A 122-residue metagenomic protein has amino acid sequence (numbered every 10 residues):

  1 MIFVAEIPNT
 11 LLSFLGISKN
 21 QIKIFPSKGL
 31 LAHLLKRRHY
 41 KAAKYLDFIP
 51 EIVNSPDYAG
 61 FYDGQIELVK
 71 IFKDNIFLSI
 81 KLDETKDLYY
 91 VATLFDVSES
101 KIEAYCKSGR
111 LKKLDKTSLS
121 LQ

Functional and structural regions predicted by a protein language model:
M1-Q122: Ribonuclease/tRNase effector modules and their secretory precursors
